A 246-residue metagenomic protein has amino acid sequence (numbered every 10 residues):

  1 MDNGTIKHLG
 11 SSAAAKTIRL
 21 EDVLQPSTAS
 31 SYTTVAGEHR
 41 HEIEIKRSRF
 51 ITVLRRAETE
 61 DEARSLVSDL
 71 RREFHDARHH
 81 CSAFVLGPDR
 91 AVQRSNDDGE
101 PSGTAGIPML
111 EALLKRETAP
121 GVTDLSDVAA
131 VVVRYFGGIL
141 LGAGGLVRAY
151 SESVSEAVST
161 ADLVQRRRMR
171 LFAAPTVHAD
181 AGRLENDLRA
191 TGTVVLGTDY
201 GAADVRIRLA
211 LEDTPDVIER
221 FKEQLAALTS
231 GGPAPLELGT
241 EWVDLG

Functional and structural regions predicted by a protein language model:
D2-T104, D216-E219, E223-G246: C-terminal regulatory domains involved in ligand/effector binding and gene-expression control
E21, L188, V195-R220, G231: Non-DNA-binding regulatory cores of transcription-related proteins, predominantly C-terminal effector-binding
E44-S48, Q165-R166, G201: Short, flexible turn/loop "capping" segments at secondary-structure junctions
T59-E60, V177-A181, A210-I218: Helix N-cap motif at beta-to-alpha junctions
A105, M109-T160: Active-site beta-strand/loop microenvironment that shapes enzyme catalytic pockets
V164-D180, I207: Short glycine-/aliphatic-rich beta-strand segments at the starts of folded cytosolic domains
T176-V195: Short amphipathic alpha-helix segments
